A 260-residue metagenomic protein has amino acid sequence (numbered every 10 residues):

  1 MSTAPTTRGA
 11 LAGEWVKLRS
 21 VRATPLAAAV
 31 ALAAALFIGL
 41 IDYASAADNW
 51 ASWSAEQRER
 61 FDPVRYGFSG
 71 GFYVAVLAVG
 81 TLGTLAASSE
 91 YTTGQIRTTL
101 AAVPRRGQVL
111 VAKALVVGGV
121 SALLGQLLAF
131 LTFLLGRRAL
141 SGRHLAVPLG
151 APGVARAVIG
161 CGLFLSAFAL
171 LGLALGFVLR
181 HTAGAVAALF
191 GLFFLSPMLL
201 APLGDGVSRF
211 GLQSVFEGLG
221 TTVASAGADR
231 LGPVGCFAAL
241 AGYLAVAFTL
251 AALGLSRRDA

Functional and structural regions predicted by a protein language model:
S2-P5, A23-A86, L110-F177, G191 (+3 more regions): Secretory targeting signals
T7-R19: A short amphipathic helical element positioned immediately N-terminal to and/or at the very start of a transmembrane
K17, S88, T99-A101, G172 (+1 more regions): Helix-capping/transition residues at the boundaries of transmembrane alpha-helices and the short helical linkers
A23, R105-G107, H181-A185: Membrane-helix interface segments
S45-W50, Y91, Q95, L135 (+7 more regions): Membrane-interfacial segments
G80-A102, R106-G107, A114: Transmembrane helix boundary and interhelical loop/hinge segments in multi-pass membrane proteins
D205-A226: Short hydrophobic, aromatic-rich alpha-helical segments embedded in or entering the lipid bilayer of multi-pass
A239-A260: Junction motif at the cytosolic side of a transmembrane helix
